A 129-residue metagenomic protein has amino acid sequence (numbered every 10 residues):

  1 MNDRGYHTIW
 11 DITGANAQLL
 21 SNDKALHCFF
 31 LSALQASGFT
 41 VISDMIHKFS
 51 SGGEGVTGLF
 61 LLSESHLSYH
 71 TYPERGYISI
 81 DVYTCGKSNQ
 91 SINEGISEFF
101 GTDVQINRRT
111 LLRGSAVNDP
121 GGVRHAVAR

Functional and structural regions predicted by a protein language model:
M1-R129: Polybasic/polar functional segments that serve as interface/processing modules
